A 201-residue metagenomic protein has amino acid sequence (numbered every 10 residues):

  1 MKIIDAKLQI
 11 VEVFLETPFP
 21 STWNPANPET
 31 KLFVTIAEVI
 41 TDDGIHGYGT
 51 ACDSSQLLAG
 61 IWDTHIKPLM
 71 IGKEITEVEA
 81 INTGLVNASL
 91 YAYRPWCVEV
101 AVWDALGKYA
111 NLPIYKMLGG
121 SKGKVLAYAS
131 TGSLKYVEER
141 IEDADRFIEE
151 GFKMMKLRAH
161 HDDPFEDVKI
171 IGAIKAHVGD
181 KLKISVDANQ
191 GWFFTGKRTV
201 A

Functional and structural regions predicted by a protein language model:
M1-H46: Structured beta-strand/loop patches that form or line metal/cofactor-binding pockets in enzymes
K7, I40-Y109: Metal- or metallocofactor-binding catalytic centers and their adjacent structured scaffolds across diverse enzyme
I10, D53, A159: Residues that line or immediately flank small-molecule/substrate-binding pockets and catalytic motifs
P28-K31, L118-S121, H177-V178: Solvent-exposed alpha-helices and their adjacent loops that cap or buttress functional pockets in soluble metabolic
K31-L32, L57, I61, T76 (+6 more regions): Conserved active-site and cofactor/substrate-binding residues in soluble primary-metabolism enzymes
V78, I114-M117, R158: Flexible, glycine/charged-enriched surface loops at secondary-structure junctions
C97-L134: Glycine-rich, aromatic-flanked loop segments that form ligand/cofactor-binding clefts across common enzyme folds
K124-A201: Metal-dependent enolase-superfamily TIM-barrel catalytic cores that perform enediolate-based chemistry
